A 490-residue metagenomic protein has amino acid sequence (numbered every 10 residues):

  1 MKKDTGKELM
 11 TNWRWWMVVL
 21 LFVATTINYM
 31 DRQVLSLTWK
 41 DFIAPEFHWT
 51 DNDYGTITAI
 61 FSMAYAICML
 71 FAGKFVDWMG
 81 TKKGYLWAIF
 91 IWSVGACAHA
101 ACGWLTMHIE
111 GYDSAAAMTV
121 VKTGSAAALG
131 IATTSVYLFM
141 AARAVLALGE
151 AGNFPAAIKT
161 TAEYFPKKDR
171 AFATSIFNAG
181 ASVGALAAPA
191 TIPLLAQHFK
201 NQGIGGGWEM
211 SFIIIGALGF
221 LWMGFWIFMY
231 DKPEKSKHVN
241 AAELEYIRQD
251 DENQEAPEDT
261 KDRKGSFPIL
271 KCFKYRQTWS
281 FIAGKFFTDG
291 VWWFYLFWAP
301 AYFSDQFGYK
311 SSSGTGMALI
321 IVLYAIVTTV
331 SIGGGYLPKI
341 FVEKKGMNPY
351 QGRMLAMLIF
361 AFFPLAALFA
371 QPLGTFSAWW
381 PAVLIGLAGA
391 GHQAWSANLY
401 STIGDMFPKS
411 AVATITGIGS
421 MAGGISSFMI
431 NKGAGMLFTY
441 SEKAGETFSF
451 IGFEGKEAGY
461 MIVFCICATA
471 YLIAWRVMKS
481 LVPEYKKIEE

Functional and structural regions predicted by a protein language model:
Q33, S62-L70, A151, A185-L186 (+3 more regions): Residue-level signature of mid-helix packing/kink "hotspots" within the transmembrane helices of 12-pass Major
L35-L37, C272-I332, H392-S396, Y400 (+1 more regions): Extracytoplasmic gate region of multi-pass secondary transporters
Y85, F139, M354-M357: Primarily marks hydrophobic transmembrane alpha-helices of the MFS/SLC 12-helix fold
F90-A132, L358-T375: C-terminal ends and interior cores of transmembrane alpha-helices in multi-pass membrane transporters/permeases
L138, A142-A181: Cytoplasmic helix-loop-helix junction between adjacent transmembrane helices in 12-TM secondary transporters
A171-Q197, I326-S331, S420-N431: Glycine-rich segments within core transmembrane alpha-helices of 12-TM secondary carriers
A181-E234: Helix-loop-helix hairpin linking two adjacent transmembrane segments in secondary transporters
W222-Y230, A367-L373, Y460-E490: Multi-pass alpha-helical transporter architecture, strongest for 12-TM Major Facilitator/SLC carriers used
